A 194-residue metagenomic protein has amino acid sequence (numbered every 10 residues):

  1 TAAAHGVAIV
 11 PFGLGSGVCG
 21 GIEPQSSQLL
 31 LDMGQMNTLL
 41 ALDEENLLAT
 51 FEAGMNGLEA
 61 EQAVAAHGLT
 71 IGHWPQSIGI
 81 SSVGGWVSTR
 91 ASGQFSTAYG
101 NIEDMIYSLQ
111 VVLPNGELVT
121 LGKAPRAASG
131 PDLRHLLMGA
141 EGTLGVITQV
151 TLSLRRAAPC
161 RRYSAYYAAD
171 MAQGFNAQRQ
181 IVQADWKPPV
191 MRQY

Functional and structural regions predicted by a protein language model:
T1-M36: Glycine-rich N-terminal segment of FAD-binding domains in flavoprotein oxidoreductases, spanning the beta-loop-helix
T38-R192: FAD-binding subdomain of flavoenzyme oxidoreductases
